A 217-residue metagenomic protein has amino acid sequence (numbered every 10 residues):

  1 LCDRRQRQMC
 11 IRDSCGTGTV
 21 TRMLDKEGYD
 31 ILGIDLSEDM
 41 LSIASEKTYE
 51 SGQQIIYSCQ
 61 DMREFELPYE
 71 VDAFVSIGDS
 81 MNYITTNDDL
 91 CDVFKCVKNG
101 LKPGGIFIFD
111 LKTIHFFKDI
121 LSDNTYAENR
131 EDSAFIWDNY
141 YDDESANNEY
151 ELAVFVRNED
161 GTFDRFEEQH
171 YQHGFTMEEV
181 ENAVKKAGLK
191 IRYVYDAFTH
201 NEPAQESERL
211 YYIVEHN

Functional and structural regions predicted by a protein language model:
L1-R7, I11: Single conserved hydrophobic/aromatic residue that forms the stacking wall/gate of nucleotide- or nucleobase-binding
S14: Conserved S-adenosyl-L-methionine
G18-E64: Class I SAM-dependent methyltransferase SAM/SAH-binding core
E66-A73: A short acidic, Gly/Pro-enriched loop at the edge of an enzyme's catalytic core that lines a small-molecule cofactor
I77-D79: Residues lining the SAM
C91-P103: A short glycine-rich, Lys/Arg-flanked "PGG" loop and its adjoining helix->strand segment in the class I
I108-A183: SAM-dependent methyltransferase
Y171-N217: C-terminal lobe and adjacent flexible extensions of AdoMet/dcAdoMet transferase-like proteins
